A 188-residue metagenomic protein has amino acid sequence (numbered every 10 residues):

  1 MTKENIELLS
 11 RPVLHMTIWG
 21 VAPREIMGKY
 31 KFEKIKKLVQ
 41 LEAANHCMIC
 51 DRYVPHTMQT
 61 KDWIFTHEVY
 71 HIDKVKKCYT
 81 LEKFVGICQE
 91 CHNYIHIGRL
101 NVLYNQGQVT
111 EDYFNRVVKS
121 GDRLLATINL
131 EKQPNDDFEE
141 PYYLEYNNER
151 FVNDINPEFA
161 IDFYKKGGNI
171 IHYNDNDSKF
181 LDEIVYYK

Functional and structural regions predicted by a protein language model:
M1-L38, R52-M58, E111-K188: A boundary/linker detector
W19, A43-A44: Short sequence/structural segments immediately N-terminal
G28-K29, M48-G86, I95-Q106: Histidine-centered nuclease catalytic patch
E33-A43, K77-E82: Short, flexible, mixed-charge glycine/proline-rich loop motifs that serve as phosphate/nucleic-acid-contacting
V39, A43, Q89, N93-Y94: Conserved SAM-binding loop
C88-N93, T110-F114: Glycine-rich loops and low-complexity Gly/Arg-rich segments that provide flexible linkers or classic glycine-based
C91-I95, R99, L125-K132: Short leucine-rich amphipathic alpha-helical surface patches
